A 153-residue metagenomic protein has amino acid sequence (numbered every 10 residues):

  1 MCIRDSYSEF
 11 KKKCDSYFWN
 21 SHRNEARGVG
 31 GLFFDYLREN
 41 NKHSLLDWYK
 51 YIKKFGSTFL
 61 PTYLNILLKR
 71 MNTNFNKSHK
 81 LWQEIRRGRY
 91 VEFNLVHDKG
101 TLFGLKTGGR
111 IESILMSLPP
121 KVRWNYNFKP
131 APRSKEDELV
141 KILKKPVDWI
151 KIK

Functional and structural regions predicted by a protein language model:
M1-I3: Short, small-residue-biased leader/transition segments that mark boundaries at the very start of proteins
S6-E9: Long, charge-rich alpha-helical interaction segments
K13, Y17, T62, S117 (+1 more regions): Residues that form generic nucleotide/phosphate-binding pockets
D15-N40, G88-L95: Aromatic/basic-lined ligand-recognition segments that form π-stacking hydrophobic pockets flanked by Lys/Arg to engage
A26-G30, T62, R89-V91, R110-E112 (+1 more regions): Generic structural motif recognizing short loop/turn segments at the entrances and edges of beta-strands
Y36-R38, H79, R86, N94-G100 (+3 more regions): Solvent-exposed, flexible loop/coil residues
L45-F103, D137-I152: Extended, compositionally biased non-globular segments
T107-K153: TerminUS-proximal long segments
